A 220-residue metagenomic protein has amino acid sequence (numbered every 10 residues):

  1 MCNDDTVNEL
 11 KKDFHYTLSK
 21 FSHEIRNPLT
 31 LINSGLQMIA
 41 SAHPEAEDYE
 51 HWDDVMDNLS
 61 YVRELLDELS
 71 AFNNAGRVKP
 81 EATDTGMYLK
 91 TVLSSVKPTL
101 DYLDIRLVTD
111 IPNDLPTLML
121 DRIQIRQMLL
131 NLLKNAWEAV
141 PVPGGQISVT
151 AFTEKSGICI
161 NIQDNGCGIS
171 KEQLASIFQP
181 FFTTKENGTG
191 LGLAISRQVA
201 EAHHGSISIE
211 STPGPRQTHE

Functional and structural regions predicted by a protein language model:
Y49-T99: Conserved DHp (HisKA) dimerization/phosphotransfer helix of two-component histidine kinases, i.e., the long coiled-coil
G76-V78, T117-L120, T184: Conserved micro-motifs of the catalytic ATP-binding
D101, R106-P116: Conserved catalytic submotifs in the C-terminal HATPase_c
Q146-S156: Short beta-strand/loop element within the Bergerat-fold HATPase_c
I169-F181: Short conserved segment of the HATPase_c
G192, S196: Short alpha-helical Gxxx[C/S/T] motif in the catalytic ATP-binding
